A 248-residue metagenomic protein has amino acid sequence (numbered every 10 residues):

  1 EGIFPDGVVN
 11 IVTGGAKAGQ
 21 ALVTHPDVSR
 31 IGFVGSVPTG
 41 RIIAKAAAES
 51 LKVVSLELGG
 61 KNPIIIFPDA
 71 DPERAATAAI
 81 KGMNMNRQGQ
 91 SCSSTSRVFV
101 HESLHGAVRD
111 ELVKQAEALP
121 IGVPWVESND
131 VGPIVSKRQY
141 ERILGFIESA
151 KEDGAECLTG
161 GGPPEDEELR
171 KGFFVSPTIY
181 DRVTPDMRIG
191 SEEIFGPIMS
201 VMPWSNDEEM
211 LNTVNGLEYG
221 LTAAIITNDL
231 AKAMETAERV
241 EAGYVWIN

Functional and structural regions predicted by a protein language model:
E1-G19: PLP-dependent aminotransferase-like
V8-N10, E156, S200: Conserved beta-strand segments of alpha/beta enzyme cores
V12-G15, V34, T227, N248: Conserved residues at the C-terminal ends of beta-strands
A16-A18, V37-P38, E49, A231-K232: Short alpha-helical
G19-V23, E208-L211: Short hydrophobic/charged patches on amphipathic alpha-helices used for structural packing and interfaces
T24, R30, S36-T184, T213 (+1 more regions): ALDH superfamily catalytic-core signature
V28, I65, P120, R170-N248: Conserved C-terminal structural/oligomerization subdomain of aldehyde/semialdehyde dehydrogenase
